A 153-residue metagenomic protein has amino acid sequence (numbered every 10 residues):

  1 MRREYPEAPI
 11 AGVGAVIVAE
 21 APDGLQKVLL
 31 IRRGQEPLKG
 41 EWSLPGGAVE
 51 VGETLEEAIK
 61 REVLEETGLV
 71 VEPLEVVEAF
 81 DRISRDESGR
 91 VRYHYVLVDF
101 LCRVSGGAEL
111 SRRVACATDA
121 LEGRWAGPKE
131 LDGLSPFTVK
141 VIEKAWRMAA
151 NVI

Functional and structural regions predicted by a protein language model:
M1-A21, R90-Y93: Acidic, metal-coordinating catalytic segment for phosphate/diphosphate chemistry, firing primarily on the Nudix
I10-G12, D23, P37-K39, L44 (+2 more regions): Short connector loops at helix/strand junctions that flank enzyme active sites, especially segments positioning acidic
A15, V76, F100-C102: A structural signal for short, well-ordered beta-strand segments
I17, P22, Q35, D81: Short, glycine/serine-rich, charged loops/turns that create anion-binding and catalytic segments at active sites
E20-K27, L38, S88-R92, A108-E109: Short, solvent-exposed loop/turn segments that connect beta-strands within catalytic domains and beta-strand-rich
L25-E66: Conserved Nudix-box catalytic region and its N-terminal flanking loop in Nudix hydrolases and closely related
V49-E72, R82-T138: Unchanged
K140-I153: Charged phosphate-binding loop/patch that engages nucleotide di/tri-phosphates or the phosphate backbone of nucleic
